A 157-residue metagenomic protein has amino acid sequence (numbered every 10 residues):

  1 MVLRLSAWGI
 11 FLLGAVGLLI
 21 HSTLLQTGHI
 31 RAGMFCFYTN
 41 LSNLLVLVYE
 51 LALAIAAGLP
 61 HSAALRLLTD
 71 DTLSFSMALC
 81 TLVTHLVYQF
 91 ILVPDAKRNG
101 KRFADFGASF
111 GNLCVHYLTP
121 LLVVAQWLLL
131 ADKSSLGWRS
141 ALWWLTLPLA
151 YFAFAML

Functional and structural regions predicted by a protein language model:
M1-L157: Aromatic-rich, lipid-facing transmembrane alpha helices and their immediate juxtamembrane interface loops in integral
